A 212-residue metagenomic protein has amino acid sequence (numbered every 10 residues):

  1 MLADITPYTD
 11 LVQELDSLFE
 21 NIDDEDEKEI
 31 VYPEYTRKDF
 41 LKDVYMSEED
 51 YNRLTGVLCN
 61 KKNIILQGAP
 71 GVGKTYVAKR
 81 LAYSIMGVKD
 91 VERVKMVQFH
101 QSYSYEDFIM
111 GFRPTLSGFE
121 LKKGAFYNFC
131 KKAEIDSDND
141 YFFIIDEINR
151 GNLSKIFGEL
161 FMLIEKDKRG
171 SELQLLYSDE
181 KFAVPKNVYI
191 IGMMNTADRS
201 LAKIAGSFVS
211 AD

Functional and structural regions predicted by a protein language model:
M1-T6: Accessory nucleic-acid engagement/destabilization modules that flank
D10, E14-D212: AAA+ P-loop NTPase catalytic core and its hallmark functional loops
